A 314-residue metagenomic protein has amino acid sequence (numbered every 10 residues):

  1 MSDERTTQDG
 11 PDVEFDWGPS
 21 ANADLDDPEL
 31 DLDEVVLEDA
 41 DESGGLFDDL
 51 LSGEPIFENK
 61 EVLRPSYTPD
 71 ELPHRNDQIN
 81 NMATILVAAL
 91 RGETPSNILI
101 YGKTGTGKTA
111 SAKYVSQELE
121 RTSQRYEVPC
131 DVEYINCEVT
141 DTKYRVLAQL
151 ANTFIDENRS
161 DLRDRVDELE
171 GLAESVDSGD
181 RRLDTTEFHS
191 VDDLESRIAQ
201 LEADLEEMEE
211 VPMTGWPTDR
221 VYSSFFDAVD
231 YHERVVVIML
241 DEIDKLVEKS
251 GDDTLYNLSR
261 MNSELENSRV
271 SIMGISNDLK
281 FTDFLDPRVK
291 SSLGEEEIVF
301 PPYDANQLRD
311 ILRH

Functional and structural regions predicted by a protein language model:
M1-S96: A short, basic N-terminal segment
E42, T142-L147, D156-L240, D244-D253 (+2 more regions): Mid-core helix/loop region of P-loop NTP-binding domains shared across ATPases and GTPases
S66, Q78, I85-A89, E93 (+7 more regions): Conserved, well-folded catalytic cores of nucleic-acid-processing and energy-transducing macromolecular machines
T94-S116: Walker A/P-loop nucleotide-binding motif
P95-L99, V132, V235-V237: Residue-level preference for the first positions of well-ordered beta-strands
N97, V132-Y134, E295-V299: Conserved beta-strand scaffold positions in the cores of enzyme catalytic domains, especially in NTP/NDP-utilizing
R121-T153: AAA+/P-loop NTPase substrate/partner-engagement loops
N257: His/Asp/Glu-rich metal-coordinating catalytic cores of metallo-dependent phosphodiesterases/hydrolases acting on
